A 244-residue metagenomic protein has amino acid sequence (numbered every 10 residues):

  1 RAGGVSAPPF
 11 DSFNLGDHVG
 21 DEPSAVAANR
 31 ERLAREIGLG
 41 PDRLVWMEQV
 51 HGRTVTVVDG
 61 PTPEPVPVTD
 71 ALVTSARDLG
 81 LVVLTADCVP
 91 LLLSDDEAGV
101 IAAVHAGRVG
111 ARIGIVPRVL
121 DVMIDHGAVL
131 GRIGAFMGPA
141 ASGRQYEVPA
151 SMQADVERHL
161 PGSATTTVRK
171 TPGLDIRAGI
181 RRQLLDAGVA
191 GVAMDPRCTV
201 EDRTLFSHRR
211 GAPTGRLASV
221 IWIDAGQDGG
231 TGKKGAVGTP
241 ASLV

Functional and structural regions predicted by a protein language model:
R1-V244: Active-site microenvironment for binding and transforming phosphate-containing groups
